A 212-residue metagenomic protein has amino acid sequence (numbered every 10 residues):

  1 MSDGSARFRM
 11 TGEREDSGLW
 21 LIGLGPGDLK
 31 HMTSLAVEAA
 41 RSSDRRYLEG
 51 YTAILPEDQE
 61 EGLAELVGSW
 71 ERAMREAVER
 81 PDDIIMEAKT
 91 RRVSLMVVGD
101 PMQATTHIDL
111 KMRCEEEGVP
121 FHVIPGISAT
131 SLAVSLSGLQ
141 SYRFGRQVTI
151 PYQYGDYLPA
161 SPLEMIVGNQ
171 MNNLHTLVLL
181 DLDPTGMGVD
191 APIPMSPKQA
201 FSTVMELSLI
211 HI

Functional and structural regions predicted by a protein language model:
S2-I124, L132: Class I S-adenosyl-L-methionine
S2-I22, R45, E116, F121 (+1 more regions): Beta-strand/loop-alpha-helix module characteristic of Rossmann-like adenine-cofactor folds
